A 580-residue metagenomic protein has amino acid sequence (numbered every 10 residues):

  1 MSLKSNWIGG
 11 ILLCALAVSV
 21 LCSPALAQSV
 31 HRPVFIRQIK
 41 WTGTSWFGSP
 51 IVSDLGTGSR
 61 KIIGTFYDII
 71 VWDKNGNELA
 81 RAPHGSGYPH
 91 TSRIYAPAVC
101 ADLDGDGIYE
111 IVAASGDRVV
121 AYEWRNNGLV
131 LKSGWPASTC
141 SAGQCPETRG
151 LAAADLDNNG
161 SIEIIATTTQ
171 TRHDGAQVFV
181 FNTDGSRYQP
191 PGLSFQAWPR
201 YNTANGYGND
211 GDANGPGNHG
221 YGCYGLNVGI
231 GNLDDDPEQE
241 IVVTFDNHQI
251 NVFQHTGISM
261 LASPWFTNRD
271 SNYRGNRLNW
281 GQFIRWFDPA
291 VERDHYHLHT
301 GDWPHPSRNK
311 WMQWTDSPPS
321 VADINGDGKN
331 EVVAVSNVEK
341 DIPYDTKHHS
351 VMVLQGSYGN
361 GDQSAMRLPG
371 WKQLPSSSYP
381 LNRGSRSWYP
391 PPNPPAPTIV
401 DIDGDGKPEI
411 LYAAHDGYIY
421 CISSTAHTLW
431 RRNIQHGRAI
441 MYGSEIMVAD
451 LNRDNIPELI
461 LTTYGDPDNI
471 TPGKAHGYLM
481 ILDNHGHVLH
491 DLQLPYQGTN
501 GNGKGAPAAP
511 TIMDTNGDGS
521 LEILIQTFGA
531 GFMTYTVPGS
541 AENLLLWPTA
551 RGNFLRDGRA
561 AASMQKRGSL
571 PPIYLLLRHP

Functional and structural regions predicted by a protein language model:
M1-L12: Bacterial N-terminal signal peptides that target proteins for export
K4, C22-A25, K566-P580: Enriched but not universal
G10-V20: Bacterial N-terminal signal peptides
A15-L16, A25-A27: Ser/Thr/Asn(+Pro)-rich, low-complexity disordered segments
L26-R567: Extracytoplasmic/lumenal domain signature
